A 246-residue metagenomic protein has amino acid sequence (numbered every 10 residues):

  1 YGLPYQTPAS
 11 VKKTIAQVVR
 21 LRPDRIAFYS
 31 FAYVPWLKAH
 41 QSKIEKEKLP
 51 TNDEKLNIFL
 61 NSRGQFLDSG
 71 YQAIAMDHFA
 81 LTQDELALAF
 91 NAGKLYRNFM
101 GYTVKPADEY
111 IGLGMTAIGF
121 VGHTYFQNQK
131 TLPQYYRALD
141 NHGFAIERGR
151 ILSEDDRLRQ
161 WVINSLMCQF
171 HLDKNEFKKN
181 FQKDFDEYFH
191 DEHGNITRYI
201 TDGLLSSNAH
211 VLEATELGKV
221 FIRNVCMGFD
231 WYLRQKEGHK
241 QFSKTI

Functional and structural regions predicted by a protein language model:
Y1-K183, T245: C-terminal scaffold of the Radical SAM
T7-V11, Y188-D191, V225: Residues at alpha-helix caps and immediate loop-helix transition turns in enzyme cores, especially N- and C-cap
A145, H171-L172, L205, Q235-G238: Intrinsically disordered or highly flexible coil/loop and linker segments, enriched in small and charged/polar residues
D184-I200: Short amphipathic alpha-helical interaction segments
R198-H210: A short, conserved structural fragment
V211-T215: Minor-groove-contacting beta-hairpin "wing" of winged helix-turn-helix DNA-binding domains
L217-I246: Short, amphipathic alpha-helical interaction segments positioned at domain boundaries
